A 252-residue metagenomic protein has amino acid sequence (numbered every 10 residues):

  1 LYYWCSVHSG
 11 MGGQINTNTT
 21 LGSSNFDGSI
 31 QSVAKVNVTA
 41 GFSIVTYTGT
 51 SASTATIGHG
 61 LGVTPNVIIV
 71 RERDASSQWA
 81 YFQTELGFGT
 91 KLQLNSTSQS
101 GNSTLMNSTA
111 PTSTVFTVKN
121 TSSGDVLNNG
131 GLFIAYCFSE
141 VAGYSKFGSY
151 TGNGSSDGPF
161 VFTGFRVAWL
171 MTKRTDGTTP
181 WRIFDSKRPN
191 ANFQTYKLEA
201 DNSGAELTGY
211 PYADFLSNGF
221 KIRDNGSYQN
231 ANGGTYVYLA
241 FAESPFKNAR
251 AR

Functional and structural regions predicted by a protein language model:
L1-L21: Extracellular/periplasmic metallocenter environments
T20-R252: Surface-exposed molecular-recognition determinants
